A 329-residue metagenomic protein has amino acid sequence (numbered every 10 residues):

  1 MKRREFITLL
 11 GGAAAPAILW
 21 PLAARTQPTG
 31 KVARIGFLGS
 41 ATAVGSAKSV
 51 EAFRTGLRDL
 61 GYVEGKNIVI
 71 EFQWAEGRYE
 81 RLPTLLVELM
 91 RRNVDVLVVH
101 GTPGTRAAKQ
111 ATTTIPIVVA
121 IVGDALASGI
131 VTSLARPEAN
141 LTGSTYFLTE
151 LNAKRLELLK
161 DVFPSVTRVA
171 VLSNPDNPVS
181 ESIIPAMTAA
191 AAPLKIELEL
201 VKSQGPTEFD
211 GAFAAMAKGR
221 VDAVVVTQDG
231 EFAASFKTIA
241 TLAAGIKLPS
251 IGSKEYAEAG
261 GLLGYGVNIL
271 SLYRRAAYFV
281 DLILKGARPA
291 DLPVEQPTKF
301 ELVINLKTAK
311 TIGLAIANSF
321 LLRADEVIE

Functional and structural regions predicted by a protein language model:
M1-E329: Short hydrophobic alpha-helices and adjacent helix-cap/hinge residues
